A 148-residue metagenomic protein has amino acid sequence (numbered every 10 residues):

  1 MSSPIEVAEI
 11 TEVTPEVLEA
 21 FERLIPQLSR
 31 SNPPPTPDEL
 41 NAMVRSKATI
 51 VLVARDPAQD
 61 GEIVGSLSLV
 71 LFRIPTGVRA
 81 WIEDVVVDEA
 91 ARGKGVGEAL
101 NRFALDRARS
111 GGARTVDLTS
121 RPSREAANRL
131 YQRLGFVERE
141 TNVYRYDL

Functional and structural regions predicted by a protein language model:
P4-V78, E83, N101-R102, R107 (+2 more regions): Acetyl-CoA-dependent GNAT
E12, T76-G77, A91, G95 (+2 more regions): Residues at secondary-structure transition points
A58, V86, S120-P122: Structured beta->alpha junctions
R73, V85-R92: A short, internal acetyl-CoA/4′-phosphopantetheine-binding micro-motif in the GNAT/acyltransferase core
E98, R102, S110, P122-E140 (+1 more regions): Conserved active-site alpha-helix within GNAT-family acetyltransferase domains
A108-S120: Conserved GNAT acetyl-CoA-binding A-motif
